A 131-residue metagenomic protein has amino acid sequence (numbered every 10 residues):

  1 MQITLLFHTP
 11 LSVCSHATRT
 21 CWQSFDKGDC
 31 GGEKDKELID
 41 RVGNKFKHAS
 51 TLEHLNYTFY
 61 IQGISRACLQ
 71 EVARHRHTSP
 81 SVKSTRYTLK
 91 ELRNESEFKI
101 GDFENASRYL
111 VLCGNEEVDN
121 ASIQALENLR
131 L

Functional and structural regions predicted by a protein language model:
M1-L131: Family-specific signature for flavin-dependent thymidylate synthase
